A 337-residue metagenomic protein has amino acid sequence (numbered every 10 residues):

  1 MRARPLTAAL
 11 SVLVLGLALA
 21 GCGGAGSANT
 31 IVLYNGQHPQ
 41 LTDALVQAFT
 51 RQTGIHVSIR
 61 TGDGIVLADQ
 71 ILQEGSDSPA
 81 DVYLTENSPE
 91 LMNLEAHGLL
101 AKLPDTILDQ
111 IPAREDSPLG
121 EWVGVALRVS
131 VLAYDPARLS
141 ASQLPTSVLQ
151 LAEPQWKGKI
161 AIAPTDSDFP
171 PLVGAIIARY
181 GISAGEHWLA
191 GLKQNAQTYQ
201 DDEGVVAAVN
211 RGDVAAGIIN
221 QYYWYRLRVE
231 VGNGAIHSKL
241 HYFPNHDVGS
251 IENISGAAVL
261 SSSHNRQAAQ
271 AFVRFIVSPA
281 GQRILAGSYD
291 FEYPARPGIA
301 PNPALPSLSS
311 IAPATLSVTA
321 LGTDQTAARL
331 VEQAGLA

Functional and structural regions predicted by a protein language model:
L17-G21: C-terminal motif of bacterial Sec signal peptides marking the signal peptidase cleavage site
G23-A25: Bacterial signal peptide processing site
G36-D43, G62-V66, S78-V214, V248: Extracytoplasmic ligand-binding site segments that recognize negatively charged/polar headgroups
P89-N93, A215-H237: A ligand-binding cleft/hinge motif common to bilobed small-molecule-binding domains
R128, L189-L192, T198-Y199, G234-S261: Periplasmic-binding protein-like
A133-R138, E252-N265, I284, S288: A bilobed periplasmic-binding-protein/Venus flytrap-type ligand-binding module shared by bacterial periplasmic
G158-P164, F275-I299: Periplasmic-binding protein-like
D290-A337: An extracytoplasmic/periplasmic, membrane-proximal ligand-sensing/linker region
